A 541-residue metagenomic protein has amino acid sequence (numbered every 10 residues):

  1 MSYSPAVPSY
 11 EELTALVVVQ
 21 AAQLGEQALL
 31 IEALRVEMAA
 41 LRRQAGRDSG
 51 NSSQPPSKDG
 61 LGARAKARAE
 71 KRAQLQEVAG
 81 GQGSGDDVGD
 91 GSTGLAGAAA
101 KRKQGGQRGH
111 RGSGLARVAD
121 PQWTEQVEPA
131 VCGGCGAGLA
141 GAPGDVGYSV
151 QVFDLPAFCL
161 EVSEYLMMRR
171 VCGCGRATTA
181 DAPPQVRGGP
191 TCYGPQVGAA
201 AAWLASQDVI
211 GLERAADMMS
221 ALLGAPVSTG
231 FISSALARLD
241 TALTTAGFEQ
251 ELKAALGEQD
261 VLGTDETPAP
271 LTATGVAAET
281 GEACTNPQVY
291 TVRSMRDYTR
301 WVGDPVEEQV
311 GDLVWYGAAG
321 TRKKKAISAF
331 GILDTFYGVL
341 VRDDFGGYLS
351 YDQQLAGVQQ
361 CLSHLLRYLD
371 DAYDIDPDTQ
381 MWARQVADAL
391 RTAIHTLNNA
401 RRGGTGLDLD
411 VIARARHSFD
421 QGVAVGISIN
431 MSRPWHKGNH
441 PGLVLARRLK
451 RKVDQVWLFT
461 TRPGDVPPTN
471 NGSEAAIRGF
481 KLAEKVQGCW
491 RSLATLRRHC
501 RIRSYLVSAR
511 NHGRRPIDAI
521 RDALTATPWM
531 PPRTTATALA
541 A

Functional and structural regions predicted by a protein language model:
M1-G189, G263-T264, P270: Short, flexible loop/hinge motifs at secondary-structure junctions
E32, A39, E70, Q76 (+6 more regions): Catalytic center-proximal scaffold of phosphoryl-transfer enzymes
